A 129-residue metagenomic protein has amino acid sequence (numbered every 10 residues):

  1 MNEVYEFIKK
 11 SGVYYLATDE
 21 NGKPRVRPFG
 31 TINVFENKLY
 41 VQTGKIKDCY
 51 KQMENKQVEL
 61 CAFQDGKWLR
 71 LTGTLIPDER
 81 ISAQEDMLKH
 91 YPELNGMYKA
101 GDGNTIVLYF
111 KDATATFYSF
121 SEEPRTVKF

Functional and structural regions predicted by a protein language model:
E6-E20, V58-A62: A short, Trp-centered hydrophobic/proline-enriched beta-strand micro-motif
P28-G30, R70: Conserved beta-strand in the GNAT
I32-G66: A short mixed-secondary-structure module that forms the rim of ligand-binding clefts
W68-F129: Charged, gly/pro-rich active-site loop segments
